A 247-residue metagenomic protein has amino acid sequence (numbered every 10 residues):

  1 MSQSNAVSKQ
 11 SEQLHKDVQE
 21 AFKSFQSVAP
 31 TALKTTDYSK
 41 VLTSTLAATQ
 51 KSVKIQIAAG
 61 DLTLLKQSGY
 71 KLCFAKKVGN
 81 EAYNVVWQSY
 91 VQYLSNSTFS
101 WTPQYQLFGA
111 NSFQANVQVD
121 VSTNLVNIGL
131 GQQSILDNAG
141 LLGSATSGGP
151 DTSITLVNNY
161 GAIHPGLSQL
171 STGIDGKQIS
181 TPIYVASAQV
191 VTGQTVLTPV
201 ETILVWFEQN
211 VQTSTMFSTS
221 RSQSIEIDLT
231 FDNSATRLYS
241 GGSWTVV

Functional and structural regions predicted by a protein language model:
S2-V247: Intrinsically disordered, low-complexity segments enriched in small/polar residues
